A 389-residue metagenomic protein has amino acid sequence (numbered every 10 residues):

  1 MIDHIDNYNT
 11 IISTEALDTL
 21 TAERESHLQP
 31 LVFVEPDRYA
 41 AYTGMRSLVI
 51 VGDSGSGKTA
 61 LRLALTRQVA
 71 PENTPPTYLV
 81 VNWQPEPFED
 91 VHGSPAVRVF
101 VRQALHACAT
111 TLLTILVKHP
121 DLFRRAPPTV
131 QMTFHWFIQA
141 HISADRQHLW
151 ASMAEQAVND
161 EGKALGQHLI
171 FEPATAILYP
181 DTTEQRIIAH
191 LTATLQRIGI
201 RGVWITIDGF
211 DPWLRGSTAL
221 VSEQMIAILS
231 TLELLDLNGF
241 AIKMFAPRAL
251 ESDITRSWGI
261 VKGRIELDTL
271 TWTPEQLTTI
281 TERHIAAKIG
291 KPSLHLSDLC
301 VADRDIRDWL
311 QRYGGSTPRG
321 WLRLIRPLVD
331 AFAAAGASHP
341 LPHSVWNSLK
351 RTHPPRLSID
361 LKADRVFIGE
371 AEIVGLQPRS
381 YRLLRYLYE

Functional and structural regions predicted by a protein language model:
M1-L48, D53, Q68-T74: A short, basic N-terminal segment
R46-S47, D53-V203, G216: P-loop NTPase nucleotide-binding core
T66, L105, A109-L113, Q311 (+4 more regions): Short, amphipathic alpha-helical segments that act as regulatory/interfacial helices in nucleotide-processing proteins
E184-R312: The catalytic "switch" region of P-loop NTPases
I289-S293, D298-R351: Amphipathic alpha-helical "lid/sensor" segments that cap RecA-like P-loop NTPase cores
K350-L361, G375-P378: Trafficking entry modules
L361-I373: Short, Lys/Arg-enriched N-terminal segment that forms or immediately precedes the first helix of a structured domain
I373-E389: Short amphipathic alpha-helical recognition elements used for nucleic-acid or partner binding across transcription
